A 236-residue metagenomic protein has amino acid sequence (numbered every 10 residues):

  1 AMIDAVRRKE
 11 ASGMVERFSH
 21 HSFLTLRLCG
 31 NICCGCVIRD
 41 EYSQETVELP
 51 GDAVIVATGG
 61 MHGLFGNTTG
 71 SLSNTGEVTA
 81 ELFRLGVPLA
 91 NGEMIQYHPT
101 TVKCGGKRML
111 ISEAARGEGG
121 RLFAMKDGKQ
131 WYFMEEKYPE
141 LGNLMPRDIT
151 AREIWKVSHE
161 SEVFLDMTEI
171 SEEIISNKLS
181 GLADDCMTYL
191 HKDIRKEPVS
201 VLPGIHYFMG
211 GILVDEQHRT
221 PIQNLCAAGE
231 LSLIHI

Functional and structural regions predicted by a protein language model:
A1-D40, V47-E48: Feature captures the FAD/FMN-dependent oxidoreductase FAD-binding
A1-I3, F18, T69-S73, T101-K103 (+1 more regions): Short beta-strand to alpha-helix junction loop
Q44-A53, P221: Core beta-strand elements of the Rossmann-like FAD/NAD(P) dinucleotide-binding domain in flavoenzyme oxidoreductases
A53, A57-H62, L231: Glycine-/small-residue-rich beta->alpha transition segments that form the dinucleotide
G70-F83, L89: Thiamine diphosphate
E81, V87-V199: An anion/pyrophosphate-binding glycine-rich loop and adjacent beta-alpha core in soluble alpha-beta enzymes
H206-A227: FAD-binding beta-loop-beta segment adjacent to the flavin cofactor pocket
I234-I236: Conserved small/polar residues in nucleotide/adenosyl-binding loops
